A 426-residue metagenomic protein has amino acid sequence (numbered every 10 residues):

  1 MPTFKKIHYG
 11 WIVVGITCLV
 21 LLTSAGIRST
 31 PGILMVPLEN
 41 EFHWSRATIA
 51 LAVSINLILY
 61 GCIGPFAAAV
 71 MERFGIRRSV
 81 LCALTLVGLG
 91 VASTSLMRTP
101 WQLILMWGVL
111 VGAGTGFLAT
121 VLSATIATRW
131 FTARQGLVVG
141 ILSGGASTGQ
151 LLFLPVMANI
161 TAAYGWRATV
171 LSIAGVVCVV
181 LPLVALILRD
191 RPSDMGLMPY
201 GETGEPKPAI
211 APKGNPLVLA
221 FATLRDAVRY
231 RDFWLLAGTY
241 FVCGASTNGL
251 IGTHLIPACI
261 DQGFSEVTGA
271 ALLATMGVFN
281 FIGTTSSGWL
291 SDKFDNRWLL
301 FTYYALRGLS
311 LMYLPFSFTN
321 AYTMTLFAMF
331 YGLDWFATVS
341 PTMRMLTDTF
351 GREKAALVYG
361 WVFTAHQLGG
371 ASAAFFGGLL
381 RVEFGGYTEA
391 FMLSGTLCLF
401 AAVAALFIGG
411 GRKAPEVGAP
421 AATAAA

Functional and structural regions predicted by a protein language model:
L22, G90, Q102-F117, F241 (+1 more regions): Hydrophobic core of transmembrane alpha-helices in multi-pass small-molecule transporters, especially MFS/SLC-type
P31-M35, R225-S287, A373: Extracytoplasmic gate region of multi-pass secondary transporters
L38, F117-F131, A337-F350: Intracellular juxtamembrane helix-capping segments at the cytosolic ends of symmetry-related transmembrane helices
L38-E39, V70-M71, L152-Y164, C259-I260 (+2 more regions): Interfacial helix-cap and linker-helix signal at transmembrane-aqueous boundaries of multi-pass secondary transporters
C62-W101, S291, R297: Conserved MFS/SLC helix-loop-helix module at the cytosolic interface between two early adjacent transmembrane helices
W107-G144: Cytoplasmic helix-loop-helix junction between adjacent transmembrane helices in 12-TM secondary transporters
G145-M195: Helix-loop-helix hairpin linking two adjacent transmembrane segments in secondary transporters
T268, A274-N280, T284-M345: C-terminal transmembrane helical hairpin of 12-TM major facilitator-type secondary transporters
